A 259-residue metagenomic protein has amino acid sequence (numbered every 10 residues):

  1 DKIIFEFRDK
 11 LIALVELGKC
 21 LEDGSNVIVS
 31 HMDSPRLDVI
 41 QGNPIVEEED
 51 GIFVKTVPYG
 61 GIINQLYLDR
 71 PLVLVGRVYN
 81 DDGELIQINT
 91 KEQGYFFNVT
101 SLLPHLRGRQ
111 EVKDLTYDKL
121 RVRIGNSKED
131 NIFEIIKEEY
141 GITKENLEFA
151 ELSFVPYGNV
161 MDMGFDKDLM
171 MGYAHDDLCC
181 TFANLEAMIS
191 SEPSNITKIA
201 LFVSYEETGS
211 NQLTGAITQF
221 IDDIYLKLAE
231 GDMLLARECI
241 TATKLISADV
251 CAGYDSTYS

Functional and structural regions predicted by a protein language model:
D1-S259: N-terminal hydrophobic/helix-forming segments and targeting peptides
